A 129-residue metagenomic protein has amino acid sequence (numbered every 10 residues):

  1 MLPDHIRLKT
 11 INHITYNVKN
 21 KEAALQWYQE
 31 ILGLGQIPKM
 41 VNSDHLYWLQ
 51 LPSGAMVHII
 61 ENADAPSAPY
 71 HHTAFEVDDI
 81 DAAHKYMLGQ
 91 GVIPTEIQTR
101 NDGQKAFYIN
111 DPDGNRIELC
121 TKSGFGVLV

Functional and structural regions predicted by a protein language model:
M1-A23, H71-T73, S123-V129: N-terminal beta-strand motif that seeds the catalytic metal site of vicinal oxygen chelate
M1-R7, Q90-V129: Vicinal oxygen chelate
T10-K19, Q50, A65-M87, K105-N110 (+1 more regions): Vicinal oxygen chelate
T15-M56: Core segments of cupin and vicinal oxygen chelate
E30, Y86-Q90: Short amphipathic alpha-helices in soluble, non-transmembrane regions that often serve as interface/regulatory elements
N42-L46, S67, N101-K105: Short acidic/glycine-enriched loop/turn segments that link adjacent beta-strands
V57-I60, E118: Conserved beta-strand in the GNAT
